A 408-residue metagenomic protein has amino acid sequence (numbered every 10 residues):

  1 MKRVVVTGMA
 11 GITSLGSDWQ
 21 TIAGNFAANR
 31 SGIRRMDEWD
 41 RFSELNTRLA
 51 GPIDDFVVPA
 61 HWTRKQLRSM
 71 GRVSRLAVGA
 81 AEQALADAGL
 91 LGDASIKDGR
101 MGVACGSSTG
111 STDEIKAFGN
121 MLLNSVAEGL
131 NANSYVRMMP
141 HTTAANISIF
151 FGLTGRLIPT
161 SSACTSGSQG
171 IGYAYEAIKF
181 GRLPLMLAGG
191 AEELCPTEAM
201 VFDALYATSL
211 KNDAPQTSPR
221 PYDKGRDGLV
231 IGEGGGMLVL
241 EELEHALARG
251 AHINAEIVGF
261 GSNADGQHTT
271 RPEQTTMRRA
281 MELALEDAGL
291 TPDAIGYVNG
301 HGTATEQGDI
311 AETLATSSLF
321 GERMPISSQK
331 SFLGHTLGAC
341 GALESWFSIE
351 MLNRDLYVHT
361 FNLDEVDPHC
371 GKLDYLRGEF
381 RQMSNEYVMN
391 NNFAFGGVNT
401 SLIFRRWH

Functional and structural regions predicted by a protein language model:
M1-Q66, E244-E256, W346-T360, R405-H408: ACP-dependent fatty acid/polyketide chain-elongation machinery
R3-T7, R30-R35, D213-A288, Y297: Condensing-enzyme catalytic core mediating Claisen C-C bond formation in acyl metabolism
V6, I22, A27-S162, A191-A199 (+1 more regions): Conserved beta-ketoacyl condensing-enzyme motif
M9-A10, A60-M70, C105, S125-N133 (+9 more regions): Cysteine-centered functional microenvironments
Q20-G24, T112-E128, A177-F180, V201-N212 (+3 more regions): A glycine- and small-aliphatic-rich helix-loop capping segment at beta-alpha/alpha-beta transitions that lines
A77-L90, P140-T143, S148-A191, V230-A251 (+2 more regions): Active-site-proximal alpha-helical scaffold in enzymes
N124-N131, G172, E176, E193-A248 (+1 more regions): Glycine-/small-residue-rich "gating" segment that lines the acyl/pantetheine channel and substrate pocket
R182-D227, F260-Q274, G300-D309, R323-L373: Acyl-CoA/ACP chain-elongation machinery
